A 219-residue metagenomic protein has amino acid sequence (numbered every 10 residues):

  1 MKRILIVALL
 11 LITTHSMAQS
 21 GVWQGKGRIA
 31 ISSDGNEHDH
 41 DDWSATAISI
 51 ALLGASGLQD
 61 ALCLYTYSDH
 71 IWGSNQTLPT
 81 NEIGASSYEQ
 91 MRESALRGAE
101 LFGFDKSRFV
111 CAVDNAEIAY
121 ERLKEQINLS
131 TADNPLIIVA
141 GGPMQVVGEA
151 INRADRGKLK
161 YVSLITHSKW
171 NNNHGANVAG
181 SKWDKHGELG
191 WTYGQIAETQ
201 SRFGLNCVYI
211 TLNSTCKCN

Functional and structural regions predicted by a protein language model:
I4-T13: Sec-dependent N-terminal signal peptides
T14-A18: Sec/Tat signal peptide C-region and signal peptidase I cleavage site
Q19-N219: N-terminal acidic, glycine/proline-rich low-complexity segments
